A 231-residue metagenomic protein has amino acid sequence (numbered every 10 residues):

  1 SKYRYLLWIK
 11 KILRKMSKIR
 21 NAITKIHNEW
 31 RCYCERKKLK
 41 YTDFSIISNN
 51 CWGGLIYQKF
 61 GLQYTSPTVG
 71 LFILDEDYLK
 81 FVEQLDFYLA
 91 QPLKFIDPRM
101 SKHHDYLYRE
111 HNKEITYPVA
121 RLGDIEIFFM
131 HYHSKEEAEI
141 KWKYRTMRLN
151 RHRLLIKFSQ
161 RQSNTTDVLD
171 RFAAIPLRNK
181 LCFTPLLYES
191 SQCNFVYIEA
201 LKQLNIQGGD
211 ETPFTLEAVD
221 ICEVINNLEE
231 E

Functional and structural regions predicted by a protein language model:
S1-Y41: Membrane-proximal basic amphipathic "stem/tether" segments
L6, I12-K15, E29, Y88 (+3 more regions): Surface-exposed polar/charged interaction patches
W8, K18, D77-K80, Y144 (+2 more regions): Exposed alpha-helical structural elements
Y33-E35, L39-T42, S48-L154, F158 (+2 more regions): Positively charged, amphipathic N-terminal segments that serve as targeting/anchoring signals
I73-L79, C182-L187, G208-E211: Short, surface-exposed, polar/charged, turn-prone segments marking secondary-structure boundaries
R145-F195: Extended, basic/helix-rich recognition subdomains
L186-E231: Polybasic, proline/glycine-rich intrinsically disordered low-complexity segments
